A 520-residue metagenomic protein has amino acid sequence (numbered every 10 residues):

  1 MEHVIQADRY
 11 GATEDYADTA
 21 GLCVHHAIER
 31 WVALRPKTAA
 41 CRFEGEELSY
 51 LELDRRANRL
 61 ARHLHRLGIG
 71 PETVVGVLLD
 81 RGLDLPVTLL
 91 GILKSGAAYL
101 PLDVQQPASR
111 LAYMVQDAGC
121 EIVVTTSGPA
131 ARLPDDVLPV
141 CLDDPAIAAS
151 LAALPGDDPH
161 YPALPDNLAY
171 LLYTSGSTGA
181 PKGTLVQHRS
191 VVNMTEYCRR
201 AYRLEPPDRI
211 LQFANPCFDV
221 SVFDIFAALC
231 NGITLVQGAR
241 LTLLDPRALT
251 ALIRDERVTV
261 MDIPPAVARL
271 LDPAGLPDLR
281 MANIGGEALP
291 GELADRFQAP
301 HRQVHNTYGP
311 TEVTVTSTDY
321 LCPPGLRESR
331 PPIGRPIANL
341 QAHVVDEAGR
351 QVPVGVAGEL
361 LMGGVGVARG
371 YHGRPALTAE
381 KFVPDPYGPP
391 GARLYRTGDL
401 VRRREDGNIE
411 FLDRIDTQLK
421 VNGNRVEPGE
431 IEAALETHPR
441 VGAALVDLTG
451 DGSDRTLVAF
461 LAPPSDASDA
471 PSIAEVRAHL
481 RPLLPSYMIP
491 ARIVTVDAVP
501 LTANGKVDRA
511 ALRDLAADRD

Functional and structural regions predicted by a protein language model:
M1-A12, C23, R62, A108 (+5 more regions): AMP-dependent adenylate-forming
M1-L172, V186-H188, N193, P290-A294 (+3 more regions): AMP-binding/adenylate-forming domain of the ANL superfamily
H26, R30, R55-R62, L90 (+11 more regions): Generic recognition of well-ordered alpha-helical segments within structured catalytic/regulatory domains
G70, E121, T259, R280 (+1 more regions): Short acidic/polar active-site loop segments enriched in Thr and Asp
G76-L78, I122-V124, D262, N283 (+1 more regions): Structural motif
L83-L90, A97-Q116, G128, L151-V354 (+4 more regions): Motif- and composition-driven signal specific to adenylation
